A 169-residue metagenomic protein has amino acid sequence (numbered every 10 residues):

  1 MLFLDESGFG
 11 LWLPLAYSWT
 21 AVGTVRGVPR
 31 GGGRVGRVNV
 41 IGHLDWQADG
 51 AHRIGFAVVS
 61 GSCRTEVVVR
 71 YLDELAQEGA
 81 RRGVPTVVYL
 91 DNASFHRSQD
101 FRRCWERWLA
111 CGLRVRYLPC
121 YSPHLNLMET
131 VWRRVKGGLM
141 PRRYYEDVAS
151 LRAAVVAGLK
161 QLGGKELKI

Functional and structural regions predicted by a protein language model:
M1, M128-I169: C-terminal anion-handling pockets and recognition modules
M1-D73: Extended, low-complexity cationic-aromatic segments
F3-D5, G42, L72, D91 (+4 more regions): Mobile genetic element proteins and their domesticated derivatives, centered on retroelements and DNA transposons
E6, L72, G83-R97, Y121 (+1 more regions): Acidic/histidine-rich, metal-coordinating catalytic segments
V25-G33, W108-T130, Y144: RNase H-like polynucleotidyl transferase catalytic core
R37, V68-A76, R116-C120, N126 (+1 more regions): Charged DNA-binding/catalytic regions of mobile-element recombinases
C63, V69-E74, E78, P85-A93 (+3 more regions): Single, function-defining residue in the core of a domain
Q99-L109: Short, aromatic/basic amphipathic alpha-helical patches
